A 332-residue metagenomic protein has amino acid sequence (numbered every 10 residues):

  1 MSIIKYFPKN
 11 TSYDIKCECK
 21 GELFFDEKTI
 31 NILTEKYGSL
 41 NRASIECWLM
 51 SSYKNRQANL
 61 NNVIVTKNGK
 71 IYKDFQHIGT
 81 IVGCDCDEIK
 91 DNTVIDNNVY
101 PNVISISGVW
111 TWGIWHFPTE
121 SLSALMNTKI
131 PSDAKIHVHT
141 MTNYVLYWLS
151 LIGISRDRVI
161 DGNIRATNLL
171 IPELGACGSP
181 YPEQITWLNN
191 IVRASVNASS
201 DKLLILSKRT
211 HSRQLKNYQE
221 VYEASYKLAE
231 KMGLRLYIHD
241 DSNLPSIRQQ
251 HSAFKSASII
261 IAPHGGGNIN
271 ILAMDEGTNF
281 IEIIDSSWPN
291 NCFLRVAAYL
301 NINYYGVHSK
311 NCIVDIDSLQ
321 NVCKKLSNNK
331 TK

Functional and structural regions predicted by a protein language model:
M1-K332: The feature primarily captures lumenal catalytic ectodomains of type II secretory-pathway glycosyltransferases
